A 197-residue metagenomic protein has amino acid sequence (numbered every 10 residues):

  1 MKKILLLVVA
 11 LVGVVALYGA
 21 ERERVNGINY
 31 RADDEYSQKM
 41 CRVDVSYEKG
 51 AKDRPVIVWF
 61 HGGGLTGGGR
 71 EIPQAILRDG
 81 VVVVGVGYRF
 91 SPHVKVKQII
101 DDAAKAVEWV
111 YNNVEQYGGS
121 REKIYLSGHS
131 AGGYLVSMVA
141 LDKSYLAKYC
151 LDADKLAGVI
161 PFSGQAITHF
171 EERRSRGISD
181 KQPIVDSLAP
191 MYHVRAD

Functional and structural regions predicted by a protein language model:
I4-G13: Sec-dependent N-terminal signal peptides
G19-A51: N-terminal cap/lid segment of alpha/beta-hydrolase-fold proteins
D53-G62: Short beta-strand element of the alpha/beta-hydrolase
G63, G87-V94, Q165: Short beta-to-alpha linker loops that shape the active-site pocket of alpha/beta-hydrolase fold enzymes
G69-V86: Short amphipathic alpha-helix adjacent to the substrate-entry channel of hydrolases
V94-E115, M138: Alpha/beta-hydrolase active-site loop
Y111-R174, D186: Primarily recognizes the serine-hydrolase "nucleophile elbow" in alpha/beta-hydrolase and SGNH/GDSL folds
P183-D197: Serine-hydrolase catalytic core
